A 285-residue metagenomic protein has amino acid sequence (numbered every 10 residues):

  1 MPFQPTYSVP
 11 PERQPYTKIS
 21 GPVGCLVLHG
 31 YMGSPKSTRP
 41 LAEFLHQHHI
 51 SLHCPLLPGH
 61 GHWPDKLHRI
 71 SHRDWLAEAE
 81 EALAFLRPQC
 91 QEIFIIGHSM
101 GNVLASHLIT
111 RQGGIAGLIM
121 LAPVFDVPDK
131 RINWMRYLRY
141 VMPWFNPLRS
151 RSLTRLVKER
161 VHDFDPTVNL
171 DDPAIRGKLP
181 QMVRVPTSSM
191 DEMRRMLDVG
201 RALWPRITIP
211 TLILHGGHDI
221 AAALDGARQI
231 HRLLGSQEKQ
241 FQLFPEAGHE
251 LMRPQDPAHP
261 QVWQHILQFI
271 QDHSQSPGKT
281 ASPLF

Functional and structural regions predicted by a protein language model:
S8-W63: Short, surface-exposed "cap/lid" segments of acyl-processing enzymes
P11-R13, V185-L203: Active-site nucleophile elbow and catalytic-triad environment of alpha/beta-hydrolase enzymes
W63-F94, Q261: Catalytic nucleophile-loop/oxyanion-hole region of alpha/beta-hydrolase and closely related hydrolase-like folds
D65, A247-P260: Catalytic histidine-centered segment of alpha/beta-hydrolase-like enzymes
M100, L104-H107, R111-R184: Alpha/beta-hydrolase-fold enzymes
I207, I213-H215, D219: Short beta-strand/loop motif that positions the catalytic acidic residue of the alpha/beta-hydrolase fold
I220-G226: Conserved alpha/beta-hydrolase "acid-adjacent" motif
R228, R232-L251: Catalytic histidine neighborhood in serine/cysteine hydrolases with alpha/beta-hydrolase-type architecture
